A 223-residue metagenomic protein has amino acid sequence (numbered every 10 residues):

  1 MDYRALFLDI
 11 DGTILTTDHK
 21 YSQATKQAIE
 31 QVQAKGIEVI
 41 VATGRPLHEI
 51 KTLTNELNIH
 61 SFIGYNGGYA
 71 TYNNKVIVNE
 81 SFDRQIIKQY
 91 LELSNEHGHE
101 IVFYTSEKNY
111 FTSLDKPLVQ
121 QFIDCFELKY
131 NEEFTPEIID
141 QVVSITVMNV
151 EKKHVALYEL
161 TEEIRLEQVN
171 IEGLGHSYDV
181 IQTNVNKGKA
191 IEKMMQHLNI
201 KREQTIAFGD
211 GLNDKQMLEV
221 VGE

Functional and structural regions predicted by a protein language model:
M1-D2, G64: Short, small/polar residue-rich loop motifs at catalytic or cofactor-binding pockets
D2-D18, L218: Asp-based phosphoryl-transfer active-site loop
R4-L6, S61, T205: The start of beta-strands in P-loop NTPase/AAA+ ATPase cores
T13, L47, N213: Conserved Rossmann-like nucleotide-cofactor binding loop
T17-P117: Active-site phosphate-binding/coordination module
H60, G222-E223: Receiver (REC) domain switch/active-site residues of two-component response regulators
H99-E100, Y104-V220: Conserved acidic, metal-coordinating active-site core of Asp-based, Mg2+-dependent phosphoryl-transfer enzymes
